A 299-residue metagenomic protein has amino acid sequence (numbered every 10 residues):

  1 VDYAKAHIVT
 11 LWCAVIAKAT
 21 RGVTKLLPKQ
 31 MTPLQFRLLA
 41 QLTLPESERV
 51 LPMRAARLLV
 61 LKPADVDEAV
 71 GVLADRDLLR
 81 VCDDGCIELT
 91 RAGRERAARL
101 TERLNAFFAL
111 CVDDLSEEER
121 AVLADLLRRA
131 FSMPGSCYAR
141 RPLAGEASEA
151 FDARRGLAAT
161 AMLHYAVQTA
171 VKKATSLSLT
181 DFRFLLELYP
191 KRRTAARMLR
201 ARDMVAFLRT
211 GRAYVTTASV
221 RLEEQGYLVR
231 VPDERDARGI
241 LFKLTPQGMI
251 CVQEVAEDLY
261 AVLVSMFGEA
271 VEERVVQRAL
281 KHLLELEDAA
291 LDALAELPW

Functional and structural regions predicted by a protein language model:
V1-Q30, L78, C86, E118-T175: N-terminal leader segment of winged-helix/HTH proteins
A19-V23, L59, R96, L100-L115 (+7 more regions): Alpha-helical linker/hinge and terminal dimerization helices associated with HTH transcriptional regulators
R21-V66, V70, V167-G211: N-terminal helix-turn-helix DNA-binding core of bacterial DNA-binding proteins
M31-Q35, A92, E119, D152 (+4 more regions): N-terminal positioning helix adjacent to the helix-turn-helix/winged-helix DNA-binding module
A69, L126, A218: Residues in the recognition helix of alpha-helical DNA-binding motifs
G71-A121, V220-Q277: Charged, amphipathic alpha-helical coiled-coil/dimerization segments
Y138-R209, T217, R221, Y227 (+1 more regions): Mid-protein regulatory/catalytic core that forms ligand/cofactor-binding pockets and protein-protein interaction
